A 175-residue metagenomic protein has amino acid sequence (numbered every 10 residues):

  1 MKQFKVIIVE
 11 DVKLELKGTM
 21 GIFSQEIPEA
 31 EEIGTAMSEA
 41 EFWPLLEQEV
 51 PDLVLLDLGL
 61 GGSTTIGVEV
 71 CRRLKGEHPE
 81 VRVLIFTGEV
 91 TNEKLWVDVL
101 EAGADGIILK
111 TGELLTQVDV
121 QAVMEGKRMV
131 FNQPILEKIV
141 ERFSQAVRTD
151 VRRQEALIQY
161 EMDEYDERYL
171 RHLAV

Functional and structural regions predicted by a protein language model:
M1-I7, L14, L157-I158: Non-catalytic signal-transmission and effector/linker regions of two-component phosphorelay proteins
V12-E39: Two-component/phosphorelay signaling modules centered on CheY-like receiver
M20, T35-L53, G61: Acidic, metal-coordinating helix/loop segments flanking the phosphotransfer/catalytic sites of two-component signaling
E47-E49, R73-V81, A102: Conserved phosphotransfer cores of two-component systems
V54-L74: Conserved phosphotransfer microenvironments
L74, E80-E93, I108-L109: A short, hydrophobic beta-strand element within the central beta-sheet of small alpha/beta folds
L100, G106, T111-L157: Short, flexible helix-to-coil linker/hinge segments that flank and couple to helix-turn-helix
D150-V175: Helix-turn-helix DNA-binding segment
